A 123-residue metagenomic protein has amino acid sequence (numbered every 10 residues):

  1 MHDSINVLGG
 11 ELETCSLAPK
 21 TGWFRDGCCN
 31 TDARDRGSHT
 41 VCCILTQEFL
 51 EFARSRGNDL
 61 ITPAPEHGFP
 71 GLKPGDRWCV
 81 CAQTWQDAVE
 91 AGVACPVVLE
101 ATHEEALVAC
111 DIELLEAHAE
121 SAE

Functional and structural regions predicted by a protein language model:
M1-E48, A117-S121: Extended boundary segments
H39, P74, C95: Residues that flank catalytic or metal-binding motifs in active/ligand-binding sites
I44-D59: Short, basic/aromatic beta-hairpin or loop at an interaction surface
I61-G68: Short alpha-helix capping/helix-loop boundary micro-motifs
W85-V108: Short, compositionally biased
H103-E123: Glycine- and charge-enriched low-complexity intrinsically disordered segments
